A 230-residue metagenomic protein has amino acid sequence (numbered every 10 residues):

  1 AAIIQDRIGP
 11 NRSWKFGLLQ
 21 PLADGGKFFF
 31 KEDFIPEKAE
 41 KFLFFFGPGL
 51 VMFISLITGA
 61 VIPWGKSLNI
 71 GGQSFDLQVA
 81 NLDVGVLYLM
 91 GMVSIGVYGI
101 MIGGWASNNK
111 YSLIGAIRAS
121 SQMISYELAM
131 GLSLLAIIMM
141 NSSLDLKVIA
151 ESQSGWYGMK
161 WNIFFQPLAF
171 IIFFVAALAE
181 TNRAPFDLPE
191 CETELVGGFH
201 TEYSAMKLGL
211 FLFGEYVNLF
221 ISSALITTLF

Functional and structural regions predicted by a protein language model:
A1-F230: Selective transmembrane helix interface/packing segments
